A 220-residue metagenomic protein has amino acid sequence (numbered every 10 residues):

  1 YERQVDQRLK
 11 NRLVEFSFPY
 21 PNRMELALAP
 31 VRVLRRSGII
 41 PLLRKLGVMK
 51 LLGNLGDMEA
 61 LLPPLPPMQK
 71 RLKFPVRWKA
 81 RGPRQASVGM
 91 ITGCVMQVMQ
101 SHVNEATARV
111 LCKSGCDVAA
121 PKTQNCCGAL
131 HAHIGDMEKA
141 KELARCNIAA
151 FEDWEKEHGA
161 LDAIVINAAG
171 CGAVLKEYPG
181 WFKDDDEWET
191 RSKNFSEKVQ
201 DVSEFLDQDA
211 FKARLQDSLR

Functional and structural regions predicted by a protein language model:
Y1-R220: Iron-sulfur cluster-binding electron-transfer modules in prokaryotic oxidoreductases
